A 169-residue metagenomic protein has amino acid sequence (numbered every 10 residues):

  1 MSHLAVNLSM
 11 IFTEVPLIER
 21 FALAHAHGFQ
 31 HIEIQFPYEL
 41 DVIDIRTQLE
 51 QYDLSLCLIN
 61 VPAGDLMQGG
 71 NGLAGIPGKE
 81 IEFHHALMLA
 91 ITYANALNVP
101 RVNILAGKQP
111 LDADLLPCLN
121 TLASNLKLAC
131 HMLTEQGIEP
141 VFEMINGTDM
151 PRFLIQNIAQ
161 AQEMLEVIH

Functional and structural regions predicted by a protein language model:
M1-N95, E166: N-terminal pre-domain/capping segments
H3, E19-A26, H31-I32, R46 (+1 more regions): Acidic/histidine-rich catalytic cores of soluble enzymes
S9-I11, G107, I145-G147: Short strand-loop junctions, especially beta-strand C-caps/beta-turns that link beta-sheets to coils or alpha-helices
E14-L17, V42, L115, M150-L154: Alpha-helix N-cap/helix-start motif
I34, L58-I59, V99-A106, G137-M144: Short beta-strand segments at enzyme active-site cores
D65-G75, P110-L115, G147-P151: A short acidic, helix-capping loop that chelates divalent metal ions and anchors anionic groups
P77-R101, L116, N120-Q136, M164: An active-site-proximal structural segment forming one wall of the substrate-binding cleft that immediately precedes
